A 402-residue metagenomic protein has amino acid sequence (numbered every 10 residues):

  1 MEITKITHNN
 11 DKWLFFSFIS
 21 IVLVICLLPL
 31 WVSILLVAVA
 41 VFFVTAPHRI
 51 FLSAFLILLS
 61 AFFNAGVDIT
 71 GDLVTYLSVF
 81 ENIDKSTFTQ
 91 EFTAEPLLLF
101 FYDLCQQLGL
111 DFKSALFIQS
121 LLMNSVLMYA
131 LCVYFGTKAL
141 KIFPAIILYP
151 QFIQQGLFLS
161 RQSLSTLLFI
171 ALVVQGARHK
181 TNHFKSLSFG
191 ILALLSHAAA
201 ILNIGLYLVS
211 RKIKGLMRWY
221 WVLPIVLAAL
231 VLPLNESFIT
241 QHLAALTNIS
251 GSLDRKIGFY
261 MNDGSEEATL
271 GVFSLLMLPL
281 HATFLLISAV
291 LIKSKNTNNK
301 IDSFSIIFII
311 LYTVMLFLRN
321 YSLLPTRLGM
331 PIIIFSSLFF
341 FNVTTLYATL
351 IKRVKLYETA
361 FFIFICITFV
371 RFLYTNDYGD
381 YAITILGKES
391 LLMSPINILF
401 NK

Functional and structural regions predicted by a protein language model:
S17-L23, F184-V209, Y312, L316: Membrane-interface alpha helices of multi-pass inner-membrane proteins
H48-S53, N296-F308, R353-F361: Membrane-interfacial loop-to-transmembrane alpha-helix junctions, especially the N-terminal start
D68-S86, E95, L99, L206-L328 (+1 more regions): Alpha-helical transmembrane segments and terminal signal-anchor/GPI-anchor hydrophobic tails, characterized by long
I118-F135: Transmembrane-helix motifs of polytopic, lipid-linked glycan transferases
L131-Y149: Transmembrane-helix signature of polytopic, membrane-embedded enzymes that assemble or transfer cell-envelope glycans
Q154-F169, V173, S196, S288-Y347: Membrane-water interface signatures at transmembrane helix termini and the short loops that connect adjacent helices
F169-F184: Membrane-interface transmembrane helices that cradle and orient dolichyl/undecaprenyl
L223-V226, A348-R371: Signature aromatic-anchored transmembrane alpha helix within multi-pass, membrane-resident enzymes that catalyze glycan
